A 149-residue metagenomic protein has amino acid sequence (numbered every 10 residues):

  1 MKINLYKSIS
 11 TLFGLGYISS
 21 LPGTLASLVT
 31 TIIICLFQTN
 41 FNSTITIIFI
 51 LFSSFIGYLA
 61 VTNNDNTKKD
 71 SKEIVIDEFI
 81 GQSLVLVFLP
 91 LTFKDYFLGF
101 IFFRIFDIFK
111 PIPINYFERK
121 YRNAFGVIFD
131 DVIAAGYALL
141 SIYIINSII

Functional and structural regions predicted by a protein language model:
M1-A26, L59-V85, F106-G136: Interhelical loop and helix-boundary elements at the membrane-water interface of polytopic inner-membrane proteins
L25-V29, T44-L51, F97-I101, G136-Y137: Hydrophobic alpha-helical transmembrane segments
V29-N42, S83-L89, I142: Interfacial segments of multi-pass membrane proteins
C35, I50-L59, G99-I108, I142: Alpha-helical transmembrane segments of multi-pass membrane proteins
L36-T44, I48, F52-S53, L59 (+2 more regions): Juxtamembrane/disordered regions of integral membrane proteins
F37-I48, I114-G126, S147: Membrane interface segments of multi-pass transport proteins and intramembrane proteases
V85-I101: C-terminal halves and exits of single transmembrane alpha-helices
Y143-I149: Juxtamembrane boundary at the C-terminal end of a transmembrane helix
